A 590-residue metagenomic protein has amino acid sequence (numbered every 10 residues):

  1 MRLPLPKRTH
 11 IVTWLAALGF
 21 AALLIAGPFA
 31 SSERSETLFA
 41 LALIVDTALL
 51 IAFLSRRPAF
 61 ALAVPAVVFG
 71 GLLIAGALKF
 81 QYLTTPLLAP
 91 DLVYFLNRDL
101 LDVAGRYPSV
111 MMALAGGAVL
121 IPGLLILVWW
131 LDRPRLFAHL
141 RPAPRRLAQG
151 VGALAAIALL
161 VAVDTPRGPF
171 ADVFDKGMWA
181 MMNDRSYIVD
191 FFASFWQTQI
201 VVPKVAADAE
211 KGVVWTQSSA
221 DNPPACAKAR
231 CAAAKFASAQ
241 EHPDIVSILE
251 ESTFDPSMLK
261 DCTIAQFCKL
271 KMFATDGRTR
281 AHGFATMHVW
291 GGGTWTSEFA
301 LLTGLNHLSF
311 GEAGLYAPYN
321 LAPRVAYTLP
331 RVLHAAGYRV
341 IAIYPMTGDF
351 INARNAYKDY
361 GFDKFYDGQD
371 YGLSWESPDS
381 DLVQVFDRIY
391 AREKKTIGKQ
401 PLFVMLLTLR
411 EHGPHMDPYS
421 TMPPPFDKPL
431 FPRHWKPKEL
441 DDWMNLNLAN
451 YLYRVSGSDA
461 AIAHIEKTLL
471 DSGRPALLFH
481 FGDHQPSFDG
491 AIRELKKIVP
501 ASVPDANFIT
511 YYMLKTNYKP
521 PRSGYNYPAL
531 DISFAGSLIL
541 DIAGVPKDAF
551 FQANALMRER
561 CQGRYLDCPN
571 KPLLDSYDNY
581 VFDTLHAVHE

Functional and structural regions predicted by a protein language model:
M1-R185: Transmembrane and membrane-interface helices of multi-pass, inner-membrane envelope-modifying transferases
F39-A42, N97, L101, L114-A118 (+8 more regions): Generic detector of well-ordered alpha-helical segments enriched in charged/polar residues, highlighting helical
R56-P58, L83-L92, G105-A113, D190 (+9 more regions): General structural signal for secondary-structure boundaries
L88-R98, D102-R106, G123-L131, W215 (+7 more regions): Short amphipathic alpha-helical patches
L100, A104-P108, M178, M182 (+6 more regions): Generic secondary-structure transition motif, activating predominantly at the C-termini of alpha-helices
V161-S247: Membrane-interface segments at or immediately adjacent to transmembrane helices that form the boundary between
C226-F236, S247-E250, D255-E590: Solvent-exposed soluble domains appended to multi-pass membrane proteins
